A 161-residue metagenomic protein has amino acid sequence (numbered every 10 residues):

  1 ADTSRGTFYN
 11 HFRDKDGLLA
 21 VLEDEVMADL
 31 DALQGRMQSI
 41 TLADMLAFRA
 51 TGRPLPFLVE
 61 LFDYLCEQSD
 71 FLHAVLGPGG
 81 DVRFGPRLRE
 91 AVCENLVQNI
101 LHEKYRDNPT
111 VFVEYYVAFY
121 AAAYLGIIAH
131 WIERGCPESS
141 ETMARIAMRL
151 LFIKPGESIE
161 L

Functional and structural regions predicted by a protein language model:
T3-F12: Short hydrophobic/aromatic patch on the recognition helix
G17-I40, P56, E60, E90-A91: Alpha-helical structural segments
E23, I159-L161: Non-catalytic cap/lid and distal C-terminal segments of serine-dependent acyl enzymes
G35-D70: Hydrophobic alpha-helical connector segments
H73-V75, S140, E160: Short, hydrophobic secondary-structure boundary micro-motifs
G79-K104, E114-A122, G156: Amphipathic alpha-helical packing segments from all-alpha helical-bundle domains
V111-E133, E138-I153: Hydrophobic alpha-helical segments that form the core of small-molecule binding pockets and/or dimer interfaces
